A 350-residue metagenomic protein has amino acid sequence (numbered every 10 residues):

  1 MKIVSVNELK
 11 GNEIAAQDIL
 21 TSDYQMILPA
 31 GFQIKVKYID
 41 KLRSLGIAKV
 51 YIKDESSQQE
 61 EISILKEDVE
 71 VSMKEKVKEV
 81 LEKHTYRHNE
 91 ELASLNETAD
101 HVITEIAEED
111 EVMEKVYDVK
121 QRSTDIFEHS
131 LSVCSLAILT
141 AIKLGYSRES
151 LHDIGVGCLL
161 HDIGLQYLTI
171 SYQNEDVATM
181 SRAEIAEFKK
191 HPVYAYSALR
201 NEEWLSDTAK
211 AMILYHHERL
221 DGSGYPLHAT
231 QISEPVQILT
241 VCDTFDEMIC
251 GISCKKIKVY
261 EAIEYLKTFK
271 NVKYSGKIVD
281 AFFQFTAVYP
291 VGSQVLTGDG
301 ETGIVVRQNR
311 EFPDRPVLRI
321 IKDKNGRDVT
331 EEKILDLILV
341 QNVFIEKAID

Functional and structural regions predicted by a protein language model:
M1-A99, K256-D350: Terminal helices and disordered tails flanking the catalytic cores of nucleotide-processing hydrolases
V4, I14, S22-D23, P29 (+6 more regions): Residue-level signal for pocket-adjacent positions within structured domains
L28-P29, A183, M248: Thr-Gly-centered strand-to-loop micro-motif
D54-K189, Y194, R200-E203: Acidic/His-rich, divalent-metal-binding segments that scaffold phosphate/diphosphate chemistry
V119-Q121, N174-A183, I213, S233-V236 (+2 more regions): Short alpha-helical linear motifs
V133, V156-Y167, A186-S197, N201-V279 (+3 more regions): Alpha-helical scaffolding flanking metal-ion-dependent phosphate/phosphodiester catalytic sites
